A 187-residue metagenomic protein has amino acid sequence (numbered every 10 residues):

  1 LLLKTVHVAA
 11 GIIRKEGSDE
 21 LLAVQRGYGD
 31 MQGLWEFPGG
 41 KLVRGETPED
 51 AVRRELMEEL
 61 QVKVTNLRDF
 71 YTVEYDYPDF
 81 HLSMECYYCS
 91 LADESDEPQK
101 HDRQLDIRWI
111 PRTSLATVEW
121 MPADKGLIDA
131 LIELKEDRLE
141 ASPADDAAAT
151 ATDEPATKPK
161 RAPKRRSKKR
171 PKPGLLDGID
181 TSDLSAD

Functional and structural regions predicted by a protein language model:
L2-L21: Conserved N-terminal beta-strand and adjoining loop/helix that marks the start of the Nudix/MutT-like hydrolase domain
L3, I13-R14, G27, E74 (+1 more regions): Short secondary-structure boundary/capping segments
I13-R14, A23, C89, W109: Conserved hydrophobic "DFG−1" position in protein kinase catalytic cores
D19-E58: Conserved Nudix-box catalytic region and its N-terminal flanking loop in Nudix hydrolases and closely related
D30-Q32, K100-D146, E154-I179, D183-D187: Nudix hydrolase/Nudix homology domain
E59-N66: Short secondary-structure junctions
K63, V73-E97, D106-R108, R112 (+2 more regions): Active-site-adjacent beta-strand/loop module that shapes the phosphate/pyrophosphate-binding cleft
R68-T72: Conserved S-adenosyl-L-methionine
